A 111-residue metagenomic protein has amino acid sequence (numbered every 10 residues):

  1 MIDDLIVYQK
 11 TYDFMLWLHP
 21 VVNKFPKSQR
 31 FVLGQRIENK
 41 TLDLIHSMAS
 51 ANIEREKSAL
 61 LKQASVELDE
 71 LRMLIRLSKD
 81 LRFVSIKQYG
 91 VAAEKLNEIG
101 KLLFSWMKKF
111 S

Functional and structural regions predicted by a protein language model:
M1-S111: Amphipathic alpha-helical assembly/interaction segments
